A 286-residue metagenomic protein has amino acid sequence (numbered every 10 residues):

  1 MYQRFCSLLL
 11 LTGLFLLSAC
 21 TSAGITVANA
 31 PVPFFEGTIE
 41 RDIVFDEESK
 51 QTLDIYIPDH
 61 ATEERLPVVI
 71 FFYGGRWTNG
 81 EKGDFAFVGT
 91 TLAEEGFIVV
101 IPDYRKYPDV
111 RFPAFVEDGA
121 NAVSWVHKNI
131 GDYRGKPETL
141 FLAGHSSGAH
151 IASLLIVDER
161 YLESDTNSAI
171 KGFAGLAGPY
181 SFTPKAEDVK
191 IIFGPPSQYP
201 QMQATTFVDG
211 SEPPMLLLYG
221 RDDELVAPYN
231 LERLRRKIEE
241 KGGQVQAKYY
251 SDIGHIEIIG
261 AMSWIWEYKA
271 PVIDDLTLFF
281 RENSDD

Functional and structural regions predicted by a protein language model:
A23-T62: N-terminal cap/lid segment of alpha/beta-hydrolase-fold proteins
V32, E48, G175-F207, P213: Mobile cap/lid helix-loop segments that gate and shape the active-site cleft of serine hydrolases
E64-G75: Short beta-strand element of the alpha/beta-hydrolase
G83-I101: Short amphipathic alpha-helix adjacent to the substrate-entry channel of hydrolases
V110-G131: Alpha/beta-hydrolase active-site loop
S124-D188, P200: Primarily recognizes the serine-hydrolase "nucleophile elbow" in alpha/beta-hydrolase and SGNH/GDSL folds
S211, L217-Y219, D223: Short beta-strand/loop motif that positions the catalytic acidic residue of the alpha/beta-hydrolase fold
K241-D286: C-terminal catalytic histidine-bearing segment of alpha/beta-hydrolase fold enzymes
